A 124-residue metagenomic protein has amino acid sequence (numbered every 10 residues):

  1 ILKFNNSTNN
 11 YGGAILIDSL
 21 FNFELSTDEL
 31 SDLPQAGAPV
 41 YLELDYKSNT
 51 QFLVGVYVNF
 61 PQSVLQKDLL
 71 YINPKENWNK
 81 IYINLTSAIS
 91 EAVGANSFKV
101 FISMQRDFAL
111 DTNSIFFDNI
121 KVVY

Functional and structural regions predicted by a protein language model:
I1-S19: Short carbohydrate-recognition loop motifs
F21-G55, I81-S87, I120: Extra-cytoplasmic beta-strand recognition segments
L44, K80-I120: Extracellular beta-strand ligand-recognition surfaces/modules
T50-P61, N96: Beta-strand acidic-aromatic groove motif in beta-rich domains, primarily in extracellular
S63-L70: Surface-exposed loop/edge segments in extracytoplasmic proteins
Y71-N79: Short proline/glycine- and polar residue-rich coil/turn motifs
